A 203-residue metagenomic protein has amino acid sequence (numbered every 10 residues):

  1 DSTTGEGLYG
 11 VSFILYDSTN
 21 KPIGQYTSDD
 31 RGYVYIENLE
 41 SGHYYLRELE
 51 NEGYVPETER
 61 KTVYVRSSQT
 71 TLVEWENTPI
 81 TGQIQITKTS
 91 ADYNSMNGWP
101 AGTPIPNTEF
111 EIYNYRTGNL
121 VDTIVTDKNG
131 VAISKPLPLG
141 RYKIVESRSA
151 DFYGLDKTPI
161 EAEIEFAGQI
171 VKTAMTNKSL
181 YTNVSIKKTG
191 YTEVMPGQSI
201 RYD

Functional and structural regions predicted by a protein language model:
D1-D203: Solvent-exposed loop/turn and edge beta-strand elements of beta-rich ligand-binding domains
